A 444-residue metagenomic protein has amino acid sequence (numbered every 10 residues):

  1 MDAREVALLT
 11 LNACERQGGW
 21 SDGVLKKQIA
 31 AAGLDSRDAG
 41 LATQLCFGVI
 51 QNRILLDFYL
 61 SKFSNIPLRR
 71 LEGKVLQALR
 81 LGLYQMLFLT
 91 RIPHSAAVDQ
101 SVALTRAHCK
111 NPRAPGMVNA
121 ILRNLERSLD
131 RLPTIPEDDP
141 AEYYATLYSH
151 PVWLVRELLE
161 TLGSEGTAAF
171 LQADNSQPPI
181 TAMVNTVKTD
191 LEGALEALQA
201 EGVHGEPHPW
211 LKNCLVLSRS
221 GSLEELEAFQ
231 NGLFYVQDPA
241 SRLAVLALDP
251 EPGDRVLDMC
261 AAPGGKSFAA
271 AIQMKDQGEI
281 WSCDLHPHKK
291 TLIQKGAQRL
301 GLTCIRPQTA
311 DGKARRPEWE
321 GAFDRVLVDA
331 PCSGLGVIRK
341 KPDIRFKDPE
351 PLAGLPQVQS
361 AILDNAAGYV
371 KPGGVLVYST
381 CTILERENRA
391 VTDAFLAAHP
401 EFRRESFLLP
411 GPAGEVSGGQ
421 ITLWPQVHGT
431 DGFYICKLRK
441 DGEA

Functional and structural regions predicted by a protein language model:
M1-A444: S-adenosylmethionine
